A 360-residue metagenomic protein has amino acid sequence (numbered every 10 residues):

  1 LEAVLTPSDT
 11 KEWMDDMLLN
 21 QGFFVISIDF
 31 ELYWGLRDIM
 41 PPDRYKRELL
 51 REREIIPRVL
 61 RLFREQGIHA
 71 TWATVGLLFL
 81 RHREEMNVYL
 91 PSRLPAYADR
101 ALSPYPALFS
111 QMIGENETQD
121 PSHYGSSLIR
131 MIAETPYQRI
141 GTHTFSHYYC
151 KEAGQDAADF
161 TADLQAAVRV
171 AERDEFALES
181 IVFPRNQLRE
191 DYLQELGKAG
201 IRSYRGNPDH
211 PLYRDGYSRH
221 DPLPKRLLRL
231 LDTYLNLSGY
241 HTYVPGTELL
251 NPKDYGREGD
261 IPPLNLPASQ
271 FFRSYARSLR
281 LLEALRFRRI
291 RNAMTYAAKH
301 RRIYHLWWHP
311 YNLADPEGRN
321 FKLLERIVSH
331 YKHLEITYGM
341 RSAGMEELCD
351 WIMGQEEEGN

Functional and structural regions predicted by a protein language model:
L1-S180, R185-L266, L282-W308, L313-N360: Catalytic alpha-helical scaffold of carbohydrate-active enzymes acting on polysaccharides/glycoconjugates
F271-R286: Internal helical hairpin/lid segments
